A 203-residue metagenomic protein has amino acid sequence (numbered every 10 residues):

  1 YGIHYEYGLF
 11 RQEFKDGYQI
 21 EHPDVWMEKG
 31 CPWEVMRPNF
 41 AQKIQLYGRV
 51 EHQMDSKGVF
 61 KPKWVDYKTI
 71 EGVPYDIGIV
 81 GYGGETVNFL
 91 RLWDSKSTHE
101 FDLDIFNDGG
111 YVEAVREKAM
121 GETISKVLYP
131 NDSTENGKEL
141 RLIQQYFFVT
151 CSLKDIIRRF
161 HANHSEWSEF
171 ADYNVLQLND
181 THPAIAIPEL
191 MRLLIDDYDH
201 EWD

Functional and structural regions predicted by a protein language model:
Y1-W202: A conserved ligand/cofactor-binding region detector
